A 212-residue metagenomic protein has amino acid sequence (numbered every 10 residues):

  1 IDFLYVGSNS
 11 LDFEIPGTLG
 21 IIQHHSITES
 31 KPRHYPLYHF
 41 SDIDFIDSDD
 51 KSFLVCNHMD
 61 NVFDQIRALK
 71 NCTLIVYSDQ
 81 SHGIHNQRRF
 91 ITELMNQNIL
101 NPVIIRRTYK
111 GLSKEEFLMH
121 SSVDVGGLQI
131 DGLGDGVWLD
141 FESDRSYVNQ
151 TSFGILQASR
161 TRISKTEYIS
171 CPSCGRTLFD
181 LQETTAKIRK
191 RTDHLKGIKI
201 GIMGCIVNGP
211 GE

Functional and structural regions predicted by a protein language model:
I1-N57: Active-site loops and adjacent core secondary-structure elements that bind or stabilize anionic groups
S10, S143, I206: A broadly conserved detector of short glycine/acidic/proline-rich loop/turn motifs that flank catalytic sites and bind
D12, G111, N208: Surface-exposed, flexible loop/turn segments at secondary-structure boundaries
E14-G17, D64-Q65, R89-F90, E212: A short acidic, amphipathic alpha-helical/loop segment
P36-I43, S48-I202: Catalytic alpha/beta core domains of metabolic enzymes, predominantly
I206-E212: Nucleotide-binding motor/catalytic cores of P-loop/tubulin-like NTPases across gene-expression machines
